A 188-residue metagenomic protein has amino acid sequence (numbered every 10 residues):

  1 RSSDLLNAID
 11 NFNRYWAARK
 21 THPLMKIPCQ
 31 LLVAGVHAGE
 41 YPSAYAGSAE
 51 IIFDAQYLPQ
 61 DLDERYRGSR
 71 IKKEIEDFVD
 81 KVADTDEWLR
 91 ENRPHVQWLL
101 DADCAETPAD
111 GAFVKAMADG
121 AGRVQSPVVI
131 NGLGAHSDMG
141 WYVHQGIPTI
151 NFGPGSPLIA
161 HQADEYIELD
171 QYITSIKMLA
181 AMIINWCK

Functional and structural regions predicted by a protein language model:
R1-K188: Metal-dependent amide/peptide-bond hydrolase catalytic core, centered on the "pita-bread" metallohydrolase fold
